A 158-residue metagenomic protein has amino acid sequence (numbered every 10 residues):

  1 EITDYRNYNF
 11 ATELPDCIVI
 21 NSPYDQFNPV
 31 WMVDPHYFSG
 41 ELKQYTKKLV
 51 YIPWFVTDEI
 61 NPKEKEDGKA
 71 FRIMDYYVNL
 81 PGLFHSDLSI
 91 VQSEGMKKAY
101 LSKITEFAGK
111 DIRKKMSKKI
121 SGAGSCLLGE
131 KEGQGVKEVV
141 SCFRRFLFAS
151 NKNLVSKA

Functional and structural regions predicted by a protein language model:
E1-G122: Active-site and donor-binding regions of nucleotide-sugar-utilizing enzymes
K114-A158: Conserved catalytic-core segment of nucleotide-activated headgroup transferases in glycan assembly
